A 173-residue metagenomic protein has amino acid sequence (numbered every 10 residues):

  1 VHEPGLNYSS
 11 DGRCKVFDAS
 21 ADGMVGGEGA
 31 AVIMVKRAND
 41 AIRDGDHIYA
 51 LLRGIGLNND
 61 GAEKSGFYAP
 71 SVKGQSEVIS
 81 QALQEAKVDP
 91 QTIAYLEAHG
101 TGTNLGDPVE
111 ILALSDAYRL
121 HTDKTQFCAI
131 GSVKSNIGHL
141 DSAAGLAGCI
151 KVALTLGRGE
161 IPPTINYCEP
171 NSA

Functional and structural regions predicted by a protein language model:
V1-A173: Condensing-enzyme catalytic core of the thiolase-fold
